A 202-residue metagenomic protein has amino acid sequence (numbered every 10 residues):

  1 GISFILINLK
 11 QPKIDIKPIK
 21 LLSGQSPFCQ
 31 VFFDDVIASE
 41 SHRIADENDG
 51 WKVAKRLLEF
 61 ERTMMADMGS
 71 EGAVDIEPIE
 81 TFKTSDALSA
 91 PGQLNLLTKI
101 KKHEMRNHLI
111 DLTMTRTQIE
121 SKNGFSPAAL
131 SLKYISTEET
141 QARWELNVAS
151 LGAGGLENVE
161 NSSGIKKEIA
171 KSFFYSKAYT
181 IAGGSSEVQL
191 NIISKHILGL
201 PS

Functional and structural regions predicted by a protein language model:
G1, I5-L9: A short beta-strand->alpha-helix segment at the C-terminal rim of the class III nucleotidyl cyclase catalytic domain
F4, K13-L109, Y179: Glycine-rich beta->alpha junctions and the first turn(s) of the following alpha-helix
L9, I37-E40, R62, K83-D86 (+6 more regions): Structural signal for hydrophobic packing residues in well-ordered secondary-structure cores of soluble enzyme domains
K10-P12, L21, I37-A38, S136 (+2 more regions): Short, glycine-/Ser/Thr-/acidic-enriched flexible segments
V53-F60, M65-E71, D75-E77, L151-S202: Glycine-rich phosphate/cofactor-binding loops in nucleotide/flavin-utilizing enzymes
P91, H108-S162: C-terminal helix-coil-helix/basic helical segment that borders enzyme active sites and/or dimer interfaces and provides
L97-I100, A129-K133, I169: Hydrophobic packing residues in well-ordered alpha-helices of helical domains and bundles
